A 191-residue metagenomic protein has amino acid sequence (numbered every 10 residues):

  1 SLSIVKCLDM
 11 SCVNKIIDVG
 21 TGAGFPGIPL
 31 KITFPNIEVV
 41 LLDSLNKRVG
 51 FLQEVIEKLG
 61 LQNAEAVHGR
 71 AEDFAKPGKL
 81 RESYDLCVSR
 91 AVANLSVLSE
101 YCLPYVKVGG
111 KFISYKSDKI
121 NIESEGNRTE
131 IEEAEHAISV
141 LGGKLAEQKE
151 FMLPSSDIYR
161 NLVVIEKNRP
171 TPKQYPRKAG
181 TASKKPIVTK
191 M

Functional and structural regions predicted by a protein language model:
L2-A93, V97-E100: Conserved SAM/SAH cofactor-binding pocket of Class I
L30, K116, I165: Residue-level signal for inorganic ion chemistry
F34, V106-V108: Helix-to-beta-strand junctions that scaffold the AdoMet/dcAdoMet cofactor pocket in Class I SAM-dependent enzymes
A91-V92, S117, R169: Short glycine-/small-residue-rich Rossmann-like dinucleotide-binding loops
V97, I122-E123: Glycine/Thr-rich phosphate-binding loops of Rossmann-like dinucleotide-binding domains
P104-V106, T181-A182: Glycine-rich, phosphate-binding/catalytic loops in enzymes
G109-I122: Conserved beta-strand signature within the Rossmann-like core of class I S-adenosyl-L-methionine
R128-M191: SAM/dcSAM-binding transferase cores
